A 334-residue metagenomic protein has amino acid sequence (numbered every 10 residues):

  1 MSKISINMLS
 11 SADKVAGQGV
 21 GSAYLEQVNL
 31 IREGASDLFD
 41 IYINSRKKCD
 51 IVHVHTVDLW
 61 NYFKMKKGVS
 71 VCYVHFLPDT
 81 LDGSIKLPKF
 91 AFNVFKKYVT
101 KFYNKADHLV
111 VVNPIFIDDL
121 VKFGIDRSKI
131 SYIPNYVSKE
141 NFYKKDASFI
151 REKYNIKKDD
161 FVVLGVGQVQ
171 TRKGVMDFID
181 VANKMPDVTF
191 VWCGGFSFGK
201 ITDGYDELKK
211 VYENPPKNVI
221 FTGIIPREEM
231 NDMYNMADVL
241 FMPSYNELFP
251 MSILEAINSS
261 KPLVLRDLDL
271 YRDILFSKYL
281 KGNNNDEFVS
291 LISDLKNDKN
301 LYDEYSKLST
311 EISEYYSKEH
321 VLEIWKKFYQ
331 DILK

Functional and structural regions predicted by a protein language model:
F90-L109, K209: Membrane-proximal helix-turn-helix segments that form the acceptor-binding/catalytic region of lipid-linked
K157-K173, I179-M185, V191-C193: Conserved donor-binding/catalytic core segment of Leloir-type glycosyltransferases
T189-E207, G223: Glycosyltransferase donor-sugar binding loop
G204-E228: Nucleotide-activated donor-binding/catalytic signature segment of Leloir-type glycosyltransferases, i.e., the conserved
I224, D232-A237: Short alpha-helical donor nucleotide-sugar binding micro-motif in glycosyltransferases
Y245: Aromatic "clamp/platform" in nucleotide-sugar-dependent glycosyltransferases that forms part of the donor/acceptor
N258, P262-L265: Short hydrophobic beta-strand element within catalytic cores of glycosyltransferases and related nucleotide-activated
R272-D294: Change "using UDP/GDP/dTDP sugars" to "using nucleotide sugars
